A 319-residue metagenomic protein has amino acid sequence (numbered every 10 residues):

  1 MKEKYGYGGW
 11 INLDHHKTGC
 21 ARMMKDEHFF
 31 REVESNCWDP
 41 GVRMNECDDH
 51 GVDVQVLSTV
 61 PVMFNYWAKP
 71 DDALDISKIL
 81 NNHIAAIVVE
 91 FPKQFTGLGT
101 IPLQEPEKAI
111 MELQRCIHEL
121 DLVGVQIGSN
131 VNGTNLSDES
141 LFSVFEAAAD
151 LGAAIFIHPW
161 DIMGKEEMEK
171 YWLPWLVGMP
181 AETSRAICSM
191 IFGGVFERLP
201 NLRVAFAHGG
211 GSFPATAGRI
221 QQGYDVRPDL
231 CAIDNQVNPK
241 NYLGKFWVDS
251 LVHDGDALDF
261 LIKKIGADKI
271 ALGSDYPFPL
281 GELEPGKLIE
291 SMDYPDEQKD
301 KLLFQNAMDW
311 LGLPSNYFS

Functional and structural regions predicted by a protein language model:
M1-S319: Helix-coil boundary/capping segments in enzymes
